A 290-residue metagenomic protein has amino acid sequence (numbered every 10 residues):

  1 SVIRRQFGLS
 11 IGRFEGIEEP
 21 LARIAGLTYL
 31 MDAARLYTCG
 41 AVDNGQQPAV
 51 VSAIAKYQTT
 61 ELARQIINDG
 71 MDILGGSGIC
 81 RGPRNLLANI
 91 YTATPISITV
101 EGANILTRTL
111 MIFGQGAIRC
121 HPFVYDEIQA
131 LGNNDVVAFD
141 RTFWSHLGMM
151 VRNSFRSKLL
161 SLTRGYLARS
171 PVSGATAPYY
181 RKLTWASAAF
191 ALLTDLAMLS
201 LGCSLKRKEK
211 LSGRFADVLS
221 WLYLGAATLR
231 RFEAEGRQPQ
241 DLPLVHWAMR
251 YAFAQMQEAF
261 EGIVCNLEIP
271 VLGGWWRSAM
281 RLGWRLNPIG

Functional and structural regions predicted by a protein language model:
S1-G290: Flavin-dependent oxidoreductase catalytic core characteristic of acyl-CoA dehydrogenase/oxidase-like enzymes
